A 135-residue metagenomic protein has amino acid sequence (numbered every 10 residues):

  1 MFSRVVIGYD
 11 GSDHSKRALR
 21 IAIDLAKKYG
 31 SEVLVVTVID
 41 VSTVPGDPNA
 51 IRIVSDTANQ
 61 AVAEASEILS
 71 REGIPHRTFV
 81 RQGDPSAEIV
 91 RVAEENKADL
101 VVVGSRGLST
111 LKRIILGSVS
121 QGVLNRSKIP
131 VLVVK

Functional and structural regions predicted by a protein language model:
S3-P48, R52, I68, E72: Small/aliphatic-rich secondary-structure junction motif
S31-E32, I74, A98, I129: Short glycine/serine/threonine/alanine-rich loop segments
L34, R77, L132: Conserved beta-strand positions in the Rossmann-like core of class I SAM-dependent methyltransferases
I39, V80-D84, R106: Short beta->alpha linker loops
S42-T43, S86, T110: Generic structural signal for helix capping and beta-alpha/helix-loop junctions
I51, S55-A63: Short, surface-exposed alpha-helical segments at coil->helix boundaries
E67-V101: Structural beta-alpha unit
R91-K135: Gly/Ser-rich helix-loop-strand patches that form or flank binding pockets for ribonucleotide-derived cofactors
